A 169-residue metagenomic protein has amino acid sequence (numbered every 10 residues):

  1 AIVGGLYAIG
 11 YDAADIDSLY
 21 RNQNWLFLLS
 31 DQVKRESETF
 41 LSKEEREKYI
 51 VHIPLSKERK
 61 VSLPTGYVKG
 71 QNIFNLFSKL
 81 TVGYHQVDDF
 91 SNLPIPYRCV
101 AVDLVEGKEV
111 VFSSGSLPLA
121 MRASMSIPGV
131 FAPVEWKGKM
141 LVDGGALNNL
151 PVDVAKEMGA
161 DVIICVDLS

Functional and structural regions predicted by a protein language model:
A1-V3: Extended, hydrophobic alpha-helical segments in both membrane/secreted and soluble proteins
G5-S169: Patatin-like phospholipase
